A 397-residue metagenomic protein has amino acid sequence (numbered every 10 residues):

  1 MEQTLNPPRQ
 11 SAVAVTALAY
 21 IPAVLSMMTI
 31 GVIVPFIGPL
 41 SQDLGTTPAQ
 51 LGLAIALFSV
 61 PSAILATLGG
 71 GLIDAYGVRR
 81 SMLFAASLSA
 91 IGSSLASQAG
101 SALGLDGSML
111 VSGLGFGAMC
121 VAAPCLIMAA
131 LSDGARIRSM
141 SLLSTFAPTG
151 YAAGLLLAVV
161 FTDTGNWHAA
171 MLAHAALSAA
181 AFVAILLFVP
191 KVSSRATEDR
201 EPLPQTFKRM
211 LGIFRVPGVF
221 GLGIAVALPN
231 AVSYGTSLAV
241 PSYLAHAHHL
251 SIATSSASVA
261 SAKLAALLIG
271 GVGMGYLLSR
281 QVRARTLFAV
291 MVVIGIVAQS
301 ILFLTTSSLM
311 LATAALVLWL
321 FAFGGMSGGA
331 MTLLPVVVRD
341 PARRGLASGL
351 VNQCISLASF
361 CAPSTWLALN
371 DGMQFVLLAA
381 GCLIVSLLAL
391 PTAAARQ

Functional and structural regions predicted by a protein language model:
E2-R9, V192-G221: Juxtamembrane intracellular "pre-TM" segments in multi-pass secondary transporters
V34, G218-A260: Extracytoplasmic gate region of multi-pass secondary transporters
I64-G100: Conserved MFS/SLC helix-loop-helix module at the cytosolic interface between two early adjacent transmembrane helices
A66-G77, G270-R283: Helix-to-loop junctions at the C-terminal end of transmembrane segments in multipass secondary transporters
L110-A147: Cytoplasmic helix-loop-helix junction between adjacent transmembrane helices in 12-TM secondary transporters
L142-V189: Helix-loop-helix hairpin linking two adjacent transmembrane segments in secondary transporters
R285-A330: C-terminal transmembrane helical hairpin of 12-TM major facilitator-type secondary transporters
V338-D371: A late C-terminal transmembrane helix in Major Facilitator Superfamily
